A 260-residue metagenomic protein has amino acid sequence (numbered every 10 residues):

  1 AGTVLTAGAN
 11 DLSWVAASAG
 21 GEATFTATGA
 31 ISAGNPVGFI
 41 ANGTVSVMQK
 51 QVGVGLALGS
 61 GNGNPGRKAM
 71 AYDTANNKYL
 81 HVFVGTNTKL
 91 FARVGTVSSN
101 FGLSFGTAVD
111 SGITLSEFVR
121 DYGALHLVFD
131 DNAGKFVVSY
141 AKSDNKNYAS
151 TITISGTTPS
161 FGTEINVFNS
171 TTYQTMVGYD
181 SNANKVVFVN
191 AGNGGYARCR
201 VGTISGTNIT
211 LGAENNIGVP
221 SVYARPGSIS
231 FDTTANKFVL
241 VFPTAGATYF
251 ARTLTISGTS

Functional and structural regions predicted by a protein language model:
A1-V54, Y72-K78, N87, D130-G134 (+5 more regions): Extracellular repetitive beta-rich solenoid segments
T3-L5, G38, M70, V82 (+7 more regions): Assembly/interface hotspot detector across virion components, adhesins/toxins, and nucleic-acid enzymes
A9-D11, A41-T44, S98-S99, G156 (+4 more regions): Acidic glycine-/aspartate-rich tracts in secreted/extracellular proteins
K50-N62, T96-E117, T153-S170, I204-P220 (+1 more regions): Trp- and S/T/G-rich repeat-edge/linker motifs of beta-rich repeat architectures
N62-A71, E117-V128, S170-Y179, S221-S230: Repeated scaffold domains used in trafficking and secretory/extracellular systems, primarily beta-propellers
H81-G85, V138-K142, F188-G192, L240-T244: Recurrent small/Gly-Pro-centered beta-turn motifs in extracellular repeat architectures
N87-V94, D144-T151, G194-V201, G246-L254: Structural motif
